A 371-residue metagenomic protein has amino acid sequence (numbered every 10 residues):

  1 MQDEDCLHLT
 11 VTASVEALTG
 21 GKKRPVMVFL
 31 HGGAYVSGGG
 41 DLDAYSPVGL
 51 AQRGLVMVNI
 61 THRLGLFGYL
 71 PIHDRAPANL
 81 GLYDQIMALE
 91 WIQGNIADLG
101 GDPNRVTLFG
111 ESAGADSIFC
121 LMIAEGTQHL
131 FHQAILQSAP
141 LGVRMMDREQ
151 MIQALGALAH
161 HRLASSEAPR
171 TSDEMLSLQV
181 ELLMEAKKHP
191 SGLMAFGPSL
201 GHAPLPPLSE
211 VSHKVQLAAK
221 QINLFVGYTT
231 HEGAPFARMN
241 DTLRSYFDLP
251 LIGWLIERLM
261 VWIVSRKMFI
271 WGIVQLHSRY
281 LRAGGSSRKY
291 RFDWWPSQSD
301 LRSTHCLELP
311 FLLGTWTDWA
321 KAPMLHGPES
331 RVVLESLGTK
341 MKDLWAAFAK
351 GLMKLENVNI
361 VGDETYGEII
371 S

Functional and structural regions predicted by a protein language model:
M1, G68-H73, L251-L259, A320-S330: Short glycine/proline-rich turn/loop motifs
M1-L163, V215-I222, V226-F236, L352-M353: Serine-hydrolase-like catalytic core of hydrolytic proteins
Y45-S46, S117, V211-S212, Q275-L276 (+1 more regions): Short, hydrophobic/aromatic alpha-helical segments in well-folded domains
N79-Y83, K267, V332-T339: A generic "alpha-helical surface" signal
Q85-Q93, F269-H277, K342-A349: Short, hydrophobic/amphipathic alpha-helical packing segments that form internal helix faces or helix-helix interfaces
Q128, Q133, Q137-L243, M260-V264 (+2 more regions): Substrate-access "cap/lid" subdomains that shape and gate the entrance to catalytic or ligand-binding pockets
A234, S278-S371: Mobile gating loops/cap/lid regions near enzyme active sites that modulate substrate access
R238-L251, G362-T365: Short Gly/aromatic-enriched secondary-structure transition segments
